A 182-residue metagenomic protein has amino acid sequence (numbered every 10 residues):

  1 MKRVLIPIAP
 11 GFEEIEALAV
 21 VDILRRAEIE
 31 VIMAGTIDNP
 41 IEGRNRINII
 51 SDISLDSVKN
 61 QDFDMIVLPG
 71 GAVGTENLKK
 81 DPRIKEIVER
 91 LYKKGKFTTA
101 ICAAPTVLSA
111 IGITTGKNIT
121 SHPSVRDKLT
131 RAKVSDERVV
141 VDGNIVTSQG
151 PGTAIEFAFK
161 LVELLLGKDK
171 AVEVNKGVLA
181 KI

Functional and structural regions predicted by a protein language model:
M1-T98, V107-A110, G116, K128-D136 (+1 more regions): Extended, subdomain-level signal for the structured scaffold at the beginning of enzyme domains
I37, A104, P123: Residues in the short beta-alpha loop(s) of Rossmann-like NAD(P)-binding domains
I101: A contiguous pocket-lining binding segment that forms or flanks enzyme active sites
I119-T120: Anionic-ligand binding patches
V141: Cytochrome P450 catalytic-domain "roof"
